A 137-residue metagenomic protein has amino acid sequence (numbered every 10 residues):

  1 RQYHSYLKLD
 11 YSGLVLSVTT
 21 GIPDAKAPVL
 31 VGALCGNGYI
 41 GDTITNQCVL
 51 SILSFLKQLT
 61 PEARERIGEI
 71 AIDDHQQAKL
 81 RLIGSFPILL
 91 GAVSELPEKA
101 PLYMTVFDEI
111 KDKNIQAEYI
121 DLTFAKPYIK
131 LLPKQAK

Functional and structural regions predicted by a protein language model:
R1-K137: Charged, solvent-exposed interaction patches on well-folded alpha/beta domains that mediate macromolecular contacts
